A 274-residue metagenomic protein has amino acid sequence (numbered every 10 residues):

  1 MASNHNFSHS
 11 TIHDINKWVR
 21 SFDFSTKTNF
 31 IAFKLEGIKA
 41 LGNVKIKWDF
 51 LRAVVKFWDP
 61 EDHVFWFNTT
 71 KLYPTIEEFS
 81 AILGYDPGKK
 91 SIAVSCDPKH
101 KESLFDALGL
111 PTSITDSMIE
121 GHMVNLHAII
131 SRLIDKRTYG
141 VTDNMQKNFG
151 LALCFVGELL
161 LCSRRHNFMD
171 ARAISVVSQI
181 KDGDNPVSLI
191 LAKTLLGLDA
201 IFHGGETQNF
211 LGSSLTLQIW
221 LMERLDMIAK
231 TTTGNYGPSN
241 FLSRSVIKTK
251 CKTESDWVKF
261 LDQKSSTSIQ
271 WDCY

Functional and structural regions predicted by a protein language model:
M1-Y274: Structural stabilizers in ordered domains
